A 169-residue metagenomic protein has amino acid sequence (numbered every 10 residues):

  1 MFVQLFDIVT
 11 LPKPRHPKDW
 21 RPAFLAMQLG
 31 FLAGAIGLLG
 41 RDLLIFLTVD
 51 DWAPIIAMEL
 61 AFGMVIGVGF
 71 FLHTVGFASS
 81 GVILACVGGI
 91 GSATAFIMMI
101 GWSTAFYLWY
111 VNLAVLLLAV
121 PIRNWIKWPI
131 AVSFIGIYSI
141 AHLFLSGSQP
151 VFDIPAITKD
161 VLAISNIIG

Functional and structural regions predicted by a protein language model:
M1-G81: N-terminal juxtamembrane segment and adjoining first transmembrane helix
P14-P17, D51, R123-N124, I154-I157 (+1 more regions): Intrinsic-disorder/low-complexity, polar/charged segments
A23-F31, T158-G169: Extracellular-loop-to-transmembrane junctions of the mid-late helices
G37-R41, G63-G69, C86-T94, Y110-L116: Hydrophobic, membrane-inserted alpha-helices
L38, I83-L108, R123-S165: Hydrophobic transmembrane alpha-helices
E59-M64, A105-L113, I164-I168: Membrane-embedded alpha-helical segments of multi-pass membrane proteins, especially the transmembrane helices
F71-H73, A119-R123: Structural signal for the C-terminal ends of transmembrane alpha-helices and the immediately following loop
